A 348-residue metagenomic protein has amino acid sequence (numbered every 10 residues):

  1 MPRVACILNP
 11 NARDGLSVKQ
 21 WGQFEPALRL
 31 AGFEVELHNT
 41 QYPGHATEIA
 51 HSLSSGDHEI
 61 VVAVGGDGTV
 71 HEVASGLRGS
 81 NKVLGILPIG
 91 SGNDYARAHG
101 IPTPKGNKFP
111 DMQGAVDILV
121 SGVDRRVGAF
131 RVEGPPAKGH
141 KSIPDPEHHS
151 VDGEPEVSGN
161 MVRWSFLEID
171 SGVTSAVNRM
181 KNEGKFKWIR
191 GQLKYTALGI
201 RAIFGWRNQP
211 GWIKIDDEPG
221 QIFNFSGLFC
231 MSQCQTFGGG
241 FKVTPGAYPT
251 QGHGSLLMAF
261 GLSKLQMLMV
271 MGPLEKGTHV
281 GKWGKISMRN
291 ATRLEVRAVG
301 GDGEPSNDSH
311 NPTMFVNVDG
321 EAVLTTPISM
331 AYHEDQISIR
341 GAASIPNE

Functional and structural regions predicted by a protein language model:
M1-V61, H71, Q113-D117, P346-E348: ATP/NTP phosphate-donor binding region
P10, G134-P136, I169-V173, Q233-Q235 (+1 more regions): Glycine-rich beta-alpha junction loops
P10, V64-G66, L87-S91: Glycine-rich beta-strand-to-loop/alpha-helix junction loops that act as flexible
S17, I215-I222, K242-E348: ATP/nucleoside-binding phosphotransfer catalytic cores, i.e., glycine-rich phosphate-binding loops
A31, G79-V83, L87-L228: Catalytic core of DAGKc-family lipid kinases
T69-K82: Short Gly/Thr/Asp-enriched flexible loops that form oxyanion-binding sites at enzyme active sites
D170, T174, L228-T244, A322: Glycine-rich phosphate/pyrophosphate-binding beta-alpha loops
